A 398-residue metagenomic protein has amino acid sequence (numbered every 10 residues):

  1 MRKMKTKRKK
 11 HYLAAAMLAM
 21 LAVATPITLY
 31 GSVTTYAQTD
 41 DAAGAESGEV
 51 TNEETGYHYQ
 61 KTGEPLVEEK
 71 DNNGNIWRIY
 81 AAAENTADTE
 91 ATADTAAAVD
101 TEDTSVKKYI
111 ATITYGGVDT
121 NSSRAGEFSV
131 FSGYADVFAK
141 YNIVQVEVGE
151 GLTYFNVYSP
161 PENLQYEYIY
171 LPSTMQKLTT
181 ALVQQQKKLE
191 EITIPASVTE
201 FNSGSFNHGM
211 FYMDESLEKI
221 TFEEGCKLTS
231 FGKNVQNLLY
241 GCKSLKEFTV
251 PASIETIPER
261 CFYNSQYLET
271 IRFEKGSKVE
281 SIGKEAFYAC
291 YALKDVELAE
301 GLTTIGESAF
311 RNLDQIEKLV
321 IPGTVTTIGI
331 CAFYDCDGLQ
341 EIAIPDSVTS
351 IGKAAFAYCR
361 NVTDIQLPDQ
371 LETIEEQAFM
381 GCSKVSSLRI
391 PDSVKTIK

Functional and structural regions predicted by a protein language model:
M1-A16: Bacterial Sec-dependent N-terminal signal peptides
Y12-L29: Gram-negative bacterial Sec-dependent N-terminal signal peptides
A24-A42: Sec-dependent signal peptide cleavage junction
E46-A87, D94-L152: N-terminal segments that cap or nucleate solenoid repeat domains
E84-V99, P258, L313, V320 (+2 more regions): Intrinsically disordered, low-complexity tandem-repeat regions
K107-G126, A139-Y154, L164-K177, K187-E200 (+8 more regions): Structural signature of tandem-repeat unit edges
Y134-F138, S159-P161, V183, G209-F211 (+1 more regions): Leucine-rich repeat
T179-L182, G204-S205, M210, Q236-L238 (+6 more regions): Consensus positions within tandem repeat domains that build extended binding/scaffold surfaces
